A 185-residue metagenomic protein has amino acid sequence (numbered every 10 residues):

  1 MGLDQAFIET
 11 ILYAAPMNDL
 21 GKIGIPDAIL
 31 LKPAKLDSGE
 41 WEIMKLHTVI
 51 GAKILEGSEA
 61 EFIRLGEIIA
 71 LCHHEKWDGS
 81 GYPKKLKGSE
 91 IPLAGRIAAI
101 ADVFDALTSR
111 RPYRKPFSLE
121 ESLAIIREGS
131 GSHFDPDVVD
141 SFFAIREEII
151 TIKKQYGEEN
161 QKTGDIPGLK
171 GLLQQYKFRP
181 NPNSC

Functional and structural regions predicted by a protein language model:
M1-C185: Metal-dependent catalytic cores of enzymes that make or break cyclic nucleotides and related phosphoester linkages
